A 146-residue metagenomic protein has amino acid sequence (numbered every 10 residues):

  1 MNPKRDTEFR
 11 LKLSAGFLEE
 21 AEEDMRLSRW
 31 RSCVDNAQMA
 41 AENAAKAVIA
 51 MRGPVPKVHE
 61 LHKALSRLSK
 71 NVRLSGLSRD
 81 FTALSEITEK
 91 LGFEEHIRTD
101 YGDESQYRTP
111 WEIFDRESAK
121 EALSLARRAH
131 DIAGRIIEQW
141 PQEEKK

Functional and structural regions predicted by a protein language model:
M1-K146: Terminal alpha-helical segments
